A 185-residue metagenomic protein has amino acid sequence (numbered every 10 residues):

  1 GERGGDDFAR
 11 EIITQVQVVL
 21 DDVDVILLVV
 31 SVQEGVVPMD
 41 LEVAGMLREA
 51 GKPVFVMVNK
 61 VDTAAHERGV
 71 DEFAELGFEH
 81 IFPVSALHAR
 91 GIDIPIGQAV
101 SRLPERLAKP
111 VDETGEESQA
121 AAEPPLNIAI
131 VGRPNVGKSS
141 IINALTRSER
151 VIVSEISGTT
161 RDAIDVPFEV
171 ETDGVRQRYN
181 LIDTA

Functional and structural regions predicted by a protein language model:
G1-R10, V151: Flexible beta-alpha connector loops of hexameric P-loop NTPases
R10-I81, E169-Y179: Conserved C-terminal guanine-recognition region of P-loop GTPase G domains, centered on the G4
I13, T146-N180, A185: Switch I (effector-binding) loop of TRAFAC-class P-loop GTPase G-domains
V30, V58, I130-P134, E155 (+1 more regions): Flexible glycine-/small-residue-rich
V32-Q33, N59-V61, A86-L87, G158 (+1 more regions): Short, ordered loop/turn segments at secondary-structure junctions
K52-F55, K60-A120, P125-N127: Canonical P-loop GTPase G-domain recognition
R90, V136, T159: ATP-binding Walker
N127-R147: Glycine-rich phosphate-binding P-loop
